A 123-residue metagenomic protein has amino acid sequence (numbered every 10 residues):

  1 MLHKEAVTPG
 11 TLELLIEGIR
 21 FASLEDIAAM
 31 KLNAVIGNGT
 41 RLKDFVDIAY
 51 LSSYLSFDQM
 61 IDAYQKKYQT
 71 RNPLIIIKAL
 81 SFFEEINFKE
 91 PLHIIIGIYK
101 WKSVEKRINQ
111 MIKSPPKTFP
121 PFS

Functional and structural regions predicted by a protein language model:
M1-S123: Compositionally biased terminal segments of proteins
